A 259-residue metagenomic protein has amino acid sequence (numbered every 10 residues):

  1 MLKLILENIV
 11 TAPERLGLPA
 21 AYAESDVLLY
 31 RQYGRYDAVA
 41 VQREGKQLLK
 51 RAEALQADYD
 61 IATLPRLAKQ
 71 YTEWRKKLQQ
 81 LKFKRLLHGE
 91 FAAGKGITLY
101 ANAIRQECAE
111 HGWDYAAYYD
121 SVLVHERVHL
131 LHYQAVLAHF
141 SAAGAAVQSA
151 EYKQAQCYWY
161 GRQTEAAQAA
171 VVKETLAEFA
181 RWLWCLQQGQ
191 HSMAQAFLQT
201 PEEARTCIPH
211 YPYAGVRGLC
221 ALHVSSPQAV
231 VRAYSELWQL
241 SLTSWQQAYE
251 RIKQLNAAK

Functional and structural regions predicted by a protein language model:
M1-Y115, Q239-Q247: A metal-dependent hydrolase signature that marks the N-terminal structural subdomain at the beginning of catalytic folds
Y22, Q56, V122-H125, A170 (+1 more regions): Residue-level recognition of hydrophobic positions within alpha-helical transmembrane segments
K82, H88-E90, V128, T175 (+2 more regions): Glycine-centered structural positions embedded in regular secondary structure
K95, Y118-V122, T175: Residue-level detector of short, conserved catalytic/binding motifs and their immediate flanks
A117, Y133-T175: Post-HEXXH active-site segment of zinc metalloproteases
S121-L137, E178: Active-site recognition of the HExxH zinc-binding catalytic motif
A170-L186: An active-site-proximal "capping" alpha-helix that borders the catalytic cofactor pocket
C185-K259: Pan-zinc metallopeptidase signature
